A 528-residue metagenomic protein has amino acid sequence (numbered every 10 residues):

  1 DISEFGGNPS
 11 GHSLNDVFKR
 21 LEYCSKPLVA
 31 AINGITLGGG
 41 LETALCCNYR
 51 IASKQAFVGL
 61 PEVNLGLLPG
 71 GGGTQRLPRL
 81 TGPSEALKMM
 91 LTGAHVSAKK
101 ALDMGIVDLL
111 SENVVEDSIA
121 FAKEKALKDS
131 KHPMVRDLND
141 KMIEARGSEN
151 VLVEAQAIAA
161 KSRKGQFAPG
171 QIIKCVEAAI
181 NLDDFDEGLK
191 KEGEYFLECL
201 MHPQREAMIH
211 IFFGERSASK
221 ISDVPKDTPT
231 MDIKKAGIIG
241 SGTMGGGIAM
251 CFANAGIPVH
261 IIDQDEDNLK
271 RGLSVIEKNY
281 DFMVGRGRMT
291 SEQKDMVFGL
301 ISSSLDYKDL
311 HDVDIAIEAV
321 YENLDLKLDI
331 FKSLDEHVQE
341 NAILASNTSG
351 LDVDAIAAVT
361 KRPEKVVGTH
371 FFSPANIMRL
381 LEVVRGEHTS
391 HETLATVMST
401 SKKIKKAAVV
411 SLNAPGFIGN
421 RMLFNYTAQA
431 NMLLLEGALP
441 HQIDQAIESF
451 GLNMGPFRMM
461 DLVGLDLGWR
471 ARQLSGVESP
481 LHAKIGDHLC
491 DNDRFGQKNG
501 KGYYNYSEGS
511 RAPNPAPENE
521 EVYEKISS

Functional and structural regions predicted by a protein language model:
I2, V17-Y23, T43: Acidic/glycine-enriched connector segments
F5, P9-S13, C24, T36 (+4 more regions): N-terminal glycine-rich phosphate-binding loop for ADP-containing cofactors
F18-A30, G34: Conserved catalytic cysteine-centered active-site region of acyl-thioester-dependent Claisen-condensing enzymes
G40-T43, C47-Y49: Active-site-proximal alpha-helical scaffold in enzymes
